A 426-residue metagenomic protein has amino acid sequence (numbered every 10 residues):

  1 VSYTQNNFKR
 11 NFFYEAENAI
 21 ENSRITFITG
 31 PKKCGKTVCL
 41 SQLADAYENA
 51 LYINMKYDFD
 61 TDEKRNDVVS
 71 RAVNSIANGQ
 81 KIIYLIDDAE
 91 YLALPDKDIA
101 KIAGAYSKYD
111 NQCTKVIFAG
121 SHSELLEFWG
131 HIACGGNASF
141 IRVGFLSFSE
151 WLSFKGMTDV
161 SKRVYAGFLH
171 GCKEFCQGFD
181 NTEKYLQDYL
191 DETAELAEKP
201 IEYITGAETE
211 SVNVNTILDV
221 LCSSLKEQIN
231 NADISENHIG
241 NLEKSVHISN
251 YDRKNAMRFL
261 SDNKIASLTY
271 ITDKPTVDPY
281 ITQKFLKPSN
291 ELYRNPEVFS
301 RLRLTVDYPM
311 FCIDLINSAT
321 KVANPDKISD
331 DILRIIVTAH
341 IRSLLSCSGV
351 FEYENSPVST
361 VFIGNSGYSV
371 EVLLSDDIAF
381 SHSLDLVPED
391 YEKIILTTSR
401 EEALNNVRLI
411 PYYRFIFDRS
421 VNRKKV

Functional and structural regions predicted by a protein language model:
V1-E17: N-terminal pre-Walker A segment at the start of P-loop NTPase domains
N22-L40: Walker A/P-loop nucleotide-binding motif
L51-A77: Short glycine-rich substrate-engagement loop in P-loop NTPases that contacts/grips substrate
A77-D98: Conserved P-loop NTPase "ATPase switch" module shared by AAA+ and STAND
Y106-G130: Sensor-1/coupling segment of RecA-like P-loop NTPase cores
L126-D233, N237-E243: Interdomain motor-coupling "hinge/lid" segment immediately C-terminal to the ATP-binding subdomain of NTP-driven enzymes
D191-F362: Accessory nucleic acid-recognition modules appended to NTPase machines
R400-V426: Domain-level recognition of nuclease-like catalytic cores that cleave nucleotide substrates
